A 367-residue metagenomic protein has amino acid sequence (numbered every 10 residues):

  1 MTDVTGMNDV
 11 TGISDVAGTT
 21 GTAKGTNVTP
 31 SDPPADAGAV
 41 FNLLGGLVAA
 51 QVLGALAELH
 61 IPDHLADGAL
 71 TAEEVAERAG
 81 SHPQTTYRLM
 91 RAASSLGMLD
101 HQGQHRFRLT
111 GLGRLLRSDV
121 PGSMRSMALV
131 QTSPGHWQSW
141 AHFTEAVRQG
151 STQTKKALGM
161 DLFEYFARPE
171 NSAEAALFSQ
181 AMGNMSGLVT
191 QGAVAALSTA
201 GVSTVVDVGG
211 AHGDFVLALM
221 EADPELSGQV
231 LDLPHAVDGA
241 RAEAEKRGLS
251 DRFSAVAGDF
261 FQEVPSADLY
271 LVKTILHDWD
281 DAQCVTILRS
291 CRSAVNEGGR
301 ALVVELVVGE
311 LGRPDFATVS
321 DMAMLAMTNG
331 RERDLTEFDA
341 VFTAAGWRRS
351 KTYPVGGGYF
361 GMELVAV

Functional and structural regions predicted by a protein language model:
T2-V4, T19-G103, T199-A200, T204-V367: Alpha-helical subdomain
V4-V16: Short hydrophobic transmembrane-like helices used for membrane targeting/insertion
P30-S31, A37-E58, D63-A69, E77-R78 (+1 more regions): Conserved Class I S-adenosyl-L-methionine-dependent methyltransferase catalytic core
